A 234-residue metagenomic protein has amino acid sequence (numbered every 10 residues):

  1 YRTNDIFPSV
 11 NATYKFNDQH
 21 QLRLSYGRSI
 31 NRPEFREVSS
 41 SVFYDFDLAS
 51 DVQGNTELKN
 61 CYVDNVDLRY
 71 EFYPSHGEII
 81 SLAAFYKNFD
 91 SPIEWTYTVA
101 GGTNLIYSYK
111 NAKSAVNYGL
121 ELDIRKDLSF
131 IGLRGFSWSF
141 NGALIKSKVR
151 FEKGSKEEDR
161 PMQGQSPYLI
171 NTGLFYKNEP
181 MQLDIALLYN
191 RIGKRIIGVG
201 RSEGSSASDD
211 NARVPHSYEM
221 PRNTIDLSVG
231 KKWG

Functional and structural regions predicted by a protein language model:
Y1, F35-S41, L48-S50, P92-A100 (+2 more regions): Outer-membrane beta-barrel translocator domains and adjoining extracellular loop/strand segments of Gram-negative
Y1-Q19, F43: Signature of Gram-negative outer-membrane beta-barrel scaffolds
F7-S9, N141, F175, D226-G234: One-face residue pattern on beta-strands with alternating periodicity enriched for small/polar residues
N11, K15, Q21-S25, I79-S81 (+2 more regions): Membrane-spanning beta-strand positions in outer-membrane beta-barrel proteins
A12-K15, R28, F72, K126-L128 (+2 more regions): Residue-level signature of outer-membrane beta-barrel architecture
I30-F89, A100-D127, Q163-Y168, H216-T224 (+1 more regions): Outer-membrane beta-barrel signature, preferentially recognizing the C-terminal barrel domain of Gram-negative
A84-F89, N104-V199: Gram-negative outer-membrane beta-barrel transporters
F89-S91, F136, N190-D209, E219 (+1 more regions): C-terminal beta-signal and adjacent terminal beta-strands/loops of Gram-negative outer-membrane beta-barrel proteins
